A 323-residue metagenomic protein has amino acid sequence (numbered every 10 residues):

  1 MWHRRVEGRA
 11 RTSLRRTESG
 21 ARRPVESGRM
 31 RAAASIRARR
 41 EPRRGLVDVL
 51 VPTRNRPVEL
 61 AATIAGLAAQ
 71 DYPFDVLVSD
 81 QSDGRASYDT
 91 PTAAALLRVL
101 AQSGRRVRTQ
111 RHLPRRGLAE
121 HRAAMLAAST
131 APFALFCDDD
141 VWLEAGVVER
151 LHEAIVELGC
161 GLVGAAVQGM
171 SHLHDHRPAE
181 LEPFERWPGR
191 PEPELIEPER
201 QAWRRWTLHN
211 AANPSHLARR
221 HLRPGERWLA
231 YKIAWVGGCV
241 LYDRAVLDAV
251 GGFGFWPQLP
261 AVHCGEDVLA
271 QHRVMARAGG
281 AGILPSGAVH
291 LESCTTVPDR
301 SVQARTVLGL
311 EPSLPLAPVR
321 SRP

Functional and structural regions predicted by a protein language model:
G20, G28, A32-A34, A62 (+3 more regions): C-terminal catalytic/acceptor-binding lobe
A65-F74: Short, acidic, metal-binding catalytic loop of nucleotide-sugar glycosyltransferases
F74-R85, Q110-H112: Short beta-strand/loop segment that forms part of the nucleotide-sugar
S79-A95, V141: A conserved acidic beta->alpha catalytic loop
H112-S129: Glycine-rich, basic loop-to-helix element that forms the pyrophosphate-binding segment of sugar-nucleotide handling
A119, I196-H216, L222-Y242: A recurrent flexible, glycine/aromatic-enriched loop bordering the glycosyltransferase active site that acts as
A134: Short aromatic/hydrophobic "clamp" motif used to bind/position activated sugar donors
G146-W206: Conserved donor NDP-sugar-binding/catalytic core segment of glycosyltransferases
